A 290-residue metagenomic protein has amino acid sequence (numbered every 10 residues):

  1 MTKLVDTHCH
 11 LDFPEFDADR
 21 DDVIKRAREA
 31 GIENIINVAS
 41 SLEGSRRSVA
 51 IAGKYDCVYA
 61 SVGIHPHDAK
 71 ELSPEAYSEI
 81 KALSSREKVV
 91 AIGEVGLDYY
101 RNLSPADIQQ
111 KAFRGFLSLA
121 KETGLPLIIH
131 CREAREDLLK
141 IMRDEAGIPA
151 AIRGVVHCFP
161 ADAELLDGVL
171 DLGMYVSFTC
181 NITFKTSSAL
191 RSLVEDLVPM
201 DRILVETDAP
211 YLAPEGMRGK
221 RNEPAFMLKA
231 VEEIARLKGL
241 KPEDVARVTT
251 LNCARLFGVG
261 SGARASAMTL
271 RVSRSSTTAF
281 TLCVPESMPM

Functional and structural regions predicted by a protein language model:
M1-R264: Mid-domain alpha/beta scaffold segments of enzyme catalytic cores
S261-C283, S287: Low-acidity, Ser/Thr- and Arg-rich intrinsically disordered low-complexity segments
